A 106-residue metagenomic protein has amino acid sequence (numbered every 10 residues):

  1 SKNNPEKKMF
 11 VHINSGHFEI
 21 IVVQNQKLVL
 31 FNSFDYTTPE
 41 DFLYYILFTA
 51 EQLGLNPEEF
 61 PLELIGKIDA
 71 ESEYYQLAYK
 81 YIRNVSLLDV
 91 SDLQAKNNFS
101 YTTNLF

Functional and structural regions predicted by a protein language model:
S1-F106: Hydrophobic/aromatic-enriched cytosolic interaction surfaces used to assemble or bind macromolecules
